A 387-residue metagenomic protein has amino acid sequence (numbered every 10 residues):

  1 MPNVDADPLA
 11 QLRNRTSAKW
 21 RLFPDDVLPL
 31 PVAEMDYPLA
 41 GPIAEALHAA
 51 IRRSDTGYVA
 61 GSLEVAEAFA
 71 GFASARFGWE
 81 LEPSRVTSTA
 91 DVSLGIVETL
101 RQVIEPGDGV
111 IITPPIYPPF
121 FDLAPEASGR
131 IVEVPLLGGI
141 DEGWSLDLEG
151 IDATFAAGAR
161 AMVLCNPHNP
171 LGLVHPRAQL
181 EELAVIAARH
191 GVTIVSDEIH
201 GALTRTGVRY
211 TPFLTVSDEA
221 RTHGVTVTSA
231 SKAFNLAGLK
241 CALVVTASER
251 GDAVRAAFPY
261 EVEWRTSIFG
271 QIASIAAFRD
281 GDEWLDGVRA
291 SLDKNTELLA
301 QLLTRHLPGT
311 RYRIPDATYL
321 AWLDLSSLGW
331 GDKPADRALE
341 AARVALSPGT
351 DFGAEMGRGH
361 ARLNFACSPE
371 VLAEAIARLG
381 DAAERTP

Functional and structural regions predicted by a protein language model:
P2-D91, E98, T386: N-terminal small-domain helix-loop-helix segment of the aminotransferase-like
R53, E64, A68, A253-A257 (+2 more regions): A non-catalytic, amphipathic alpha-helix used as a structural packing/dimerization or gating element in enzyme scaffolds
T56-V185, A202-L203, Y210-E219, V225: Conserved core of the PLP fold type I
D218-D293, A383: Conserved core segment of the aminotransferase class I/II
A220, K333, R337-L346, F352-P387: PLP-dependent enzyme catalytic core of the Aspartate aminotransferase-like
I275, L292-A300, Y312-L325: Conserved glycine-rich beta-strand-loop-beta hairpin in the small C-terminal domain of fold type I
